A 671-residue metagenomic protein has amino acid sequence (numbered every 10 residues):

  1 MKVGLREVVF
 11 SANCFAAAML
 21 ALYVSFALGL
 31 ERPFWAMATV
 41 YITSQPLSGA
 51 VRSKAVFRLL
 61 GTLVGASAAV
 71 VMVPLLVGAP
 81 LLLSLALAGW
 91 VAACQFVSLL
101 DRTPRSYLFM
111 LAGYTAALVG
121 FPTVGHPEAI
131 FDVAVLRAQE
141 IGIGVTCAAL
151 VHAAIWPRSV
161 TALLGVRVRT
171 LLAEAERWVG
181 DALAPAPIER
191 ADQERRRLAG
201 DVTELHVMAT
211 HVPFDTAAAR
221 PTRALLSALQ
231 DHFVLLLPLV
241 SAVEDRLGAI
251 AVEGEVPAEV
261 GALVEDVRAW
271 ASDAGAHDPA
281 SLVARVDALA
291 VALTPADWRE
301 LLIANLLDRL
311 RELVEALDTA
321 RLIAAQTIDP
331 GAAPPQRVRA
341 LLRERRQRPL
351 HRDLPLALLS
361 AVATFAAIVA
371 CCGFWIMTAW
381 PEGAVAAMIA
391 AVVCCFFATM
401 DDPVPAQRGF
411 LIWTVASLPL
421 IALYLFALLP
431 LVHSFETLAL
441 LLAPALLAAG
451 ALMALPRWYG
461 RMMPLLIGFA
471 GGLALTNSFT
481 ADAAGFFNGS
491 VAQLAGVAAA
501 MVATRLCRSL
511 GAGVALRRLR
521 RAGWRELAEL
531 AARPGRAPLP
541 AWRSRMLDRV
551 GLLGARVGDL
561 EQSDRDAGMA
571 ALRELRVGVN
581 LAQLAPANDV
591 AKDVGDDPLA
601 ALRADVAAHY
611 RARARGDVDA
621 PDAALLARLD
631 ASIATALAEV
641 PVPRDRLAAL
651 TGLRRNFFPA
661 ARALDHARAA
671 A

Functional and structural regions predicted by a protein language model:
M1-A217, P221, L322, Q326-A570 (+1 more regions): A transmembrane helix-and-boundary motif of multi-pass membrane transporters/channels
L171-A175, V179-P187, L226-R343, L527 (+1 more regions): Soluble C-terminal extramembrane regulatory/interaction domains of multi-pass membrane proteins
R508, A512, P534-P621: Extended, charge-rich low-complexity regions and/or helical-solenoid scaffolds
